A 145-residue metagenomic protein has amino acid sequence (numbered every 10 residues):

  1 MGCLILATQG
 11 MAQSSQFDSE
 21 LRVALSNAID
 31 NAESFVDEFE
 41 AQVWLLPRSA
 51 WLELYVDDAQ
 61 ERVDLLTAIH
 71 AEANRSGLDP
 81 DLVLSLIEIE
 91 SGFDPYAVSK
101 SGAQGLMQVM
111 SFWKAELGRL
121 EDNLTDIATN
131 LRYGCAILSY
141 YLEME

Functional and structural regions predicted by a protein language model:
M1-A7: Bacterial N-terminal signal peptides
G2, Q13-S14: Intrinsically disordered, low-complexity segments enriched in Ser/Pro/Gly/Ala and basic residues
T8-A12: Sec/Tat signal peptide C-region and signal peptidase I cleavage site
S14-Q16, E20-V23, I29-E145: Catalytic glycan-binding domains that act on GlcNAc-containing polysaccharides
